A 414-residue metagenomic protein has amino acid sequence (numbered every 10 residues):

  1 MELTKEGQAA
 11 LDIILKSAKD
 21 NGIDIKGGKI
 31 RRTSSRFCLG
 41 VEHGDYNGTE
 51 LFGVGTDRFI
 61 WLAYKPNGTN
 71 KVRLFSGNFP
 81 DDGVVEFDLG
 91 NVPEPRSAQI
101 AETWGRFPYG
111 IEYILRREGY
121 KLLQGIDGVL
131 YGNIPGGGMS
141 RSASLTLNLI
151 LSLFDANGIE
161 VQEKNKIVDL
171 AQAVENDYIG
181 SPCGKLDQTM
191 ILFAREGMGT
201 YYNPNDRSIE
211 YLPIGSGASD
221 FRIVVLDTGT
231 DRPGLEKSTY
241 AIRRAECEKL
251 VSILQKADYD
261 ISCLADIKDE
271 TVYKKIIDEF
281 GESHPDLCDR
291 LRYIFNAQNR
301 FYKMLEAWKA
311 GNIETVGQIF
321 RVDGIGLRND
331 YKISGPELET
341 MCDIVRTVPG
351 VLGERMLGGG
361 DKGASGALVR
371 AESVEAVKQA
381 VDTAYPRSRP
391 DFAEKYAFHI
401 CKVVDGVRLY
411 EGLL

Functional and structural regions predicted by a protein language model:
M1-R36, G40, W61-A101, I114 (+2 more regions): C-terminal nucleotide
K26-G27, H43-E50, V92-A101, Y131-M139 (+2 more regions): A short glycine/serine-rich beta->alpha loop
G55-R58, M139-I159, G366-V369: DPxDG-like acidic metal-binding loop motif
F75, Q124-Y131, V161-A173, G317-I319 (+2 more regions): Beta-strand segments within the central parallel beta-sheet cores of soluble alpha/beta enzyme folds
E112-P135: Glycine- and acidic-rich phosphate- and metal-coordinating loops
R117-G125, L153-I167, A371-F392: Phosphate-handling active-site elements
I159-I209, R355-M356, L413: Alpha/beta catalytic cores of group-transfer enzymes, especially the acyltransferase/condensing modules of polyketide
